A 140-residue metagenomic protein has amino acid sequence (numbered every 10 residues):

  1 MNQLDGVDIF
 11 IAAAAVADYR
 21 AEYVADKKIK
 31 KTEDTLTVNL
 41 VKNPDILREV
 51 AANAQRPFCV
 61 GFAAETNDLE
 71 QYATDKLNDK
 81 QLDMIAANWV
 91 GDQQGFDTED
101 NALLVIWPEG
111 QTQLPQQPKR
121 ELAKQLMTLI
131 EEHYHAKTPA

Functional and structural regions predicted by a protein language model:
M1-A140: A cross-family phosphate/adenosyl-ligand binding-site feature
